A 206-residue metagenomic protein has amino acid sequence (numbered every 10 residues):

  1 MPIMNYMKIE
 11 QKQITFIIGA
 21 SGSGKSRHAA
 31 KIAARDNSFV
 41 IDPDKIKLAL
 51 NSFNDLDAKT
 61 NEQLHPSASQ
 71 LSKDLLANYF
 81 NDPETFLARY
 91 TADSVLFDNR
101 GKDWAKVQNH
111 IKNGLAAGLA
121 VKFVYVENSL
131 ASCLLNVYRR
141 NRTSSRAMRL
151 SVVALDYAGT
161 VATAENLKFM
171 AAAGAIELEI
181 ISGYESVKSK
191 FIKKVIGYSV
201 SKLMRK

Functional and structural regions predicted by a protein language model:
M1-I9: Pre-Walker A adenine-sensing motif
I17: Hydrophobic anchor at the beta1->P-loop junction of P-loop NTPases
A20-S21: The conserved Walker
G24: Conserved glycine(s) of the Walker
R27-V95, A105: Conserved substrate/cofactor phosphate-moiety recognition/catalytic segment in nucleotide-dependent phosphotransferases
K31-R35, Q108-K122, Y138-T143: Short, surface-exposed basic-aromatic patches at helix termini and helix-loop junctions that form
K102, A117-V137: Conserved phosphate-donor/acceptor-positioning beta-strand/loop module used by diverse small-molecule
A131-K206: Conserved GTP-binding G-domain of TRAFAC-class P-loop NTPases and closely related GTPase folds
